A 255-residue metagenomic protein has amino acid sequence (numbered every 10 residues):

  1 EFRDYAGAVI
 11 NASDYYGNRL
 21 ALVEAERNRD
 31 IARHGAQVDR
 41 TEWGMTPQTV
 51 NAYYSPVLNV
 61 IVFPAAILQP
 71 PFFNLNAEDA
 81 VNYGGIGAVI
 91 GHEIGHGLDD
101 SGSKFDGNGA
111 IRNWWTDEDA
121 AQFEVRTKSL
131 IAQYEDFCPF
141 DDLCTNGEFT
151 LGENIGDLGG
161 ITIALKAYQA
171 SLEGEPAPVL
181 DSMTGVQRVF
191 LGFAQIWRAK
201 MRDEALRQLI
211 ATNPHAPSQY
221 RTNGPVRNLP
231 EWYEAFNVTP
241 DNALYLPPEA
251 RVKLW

Functional and structural regions predicted by a protein language model:
E1-W255: Intrinsically disordered, low-complexity linker/terminal regions across diverse proteins
